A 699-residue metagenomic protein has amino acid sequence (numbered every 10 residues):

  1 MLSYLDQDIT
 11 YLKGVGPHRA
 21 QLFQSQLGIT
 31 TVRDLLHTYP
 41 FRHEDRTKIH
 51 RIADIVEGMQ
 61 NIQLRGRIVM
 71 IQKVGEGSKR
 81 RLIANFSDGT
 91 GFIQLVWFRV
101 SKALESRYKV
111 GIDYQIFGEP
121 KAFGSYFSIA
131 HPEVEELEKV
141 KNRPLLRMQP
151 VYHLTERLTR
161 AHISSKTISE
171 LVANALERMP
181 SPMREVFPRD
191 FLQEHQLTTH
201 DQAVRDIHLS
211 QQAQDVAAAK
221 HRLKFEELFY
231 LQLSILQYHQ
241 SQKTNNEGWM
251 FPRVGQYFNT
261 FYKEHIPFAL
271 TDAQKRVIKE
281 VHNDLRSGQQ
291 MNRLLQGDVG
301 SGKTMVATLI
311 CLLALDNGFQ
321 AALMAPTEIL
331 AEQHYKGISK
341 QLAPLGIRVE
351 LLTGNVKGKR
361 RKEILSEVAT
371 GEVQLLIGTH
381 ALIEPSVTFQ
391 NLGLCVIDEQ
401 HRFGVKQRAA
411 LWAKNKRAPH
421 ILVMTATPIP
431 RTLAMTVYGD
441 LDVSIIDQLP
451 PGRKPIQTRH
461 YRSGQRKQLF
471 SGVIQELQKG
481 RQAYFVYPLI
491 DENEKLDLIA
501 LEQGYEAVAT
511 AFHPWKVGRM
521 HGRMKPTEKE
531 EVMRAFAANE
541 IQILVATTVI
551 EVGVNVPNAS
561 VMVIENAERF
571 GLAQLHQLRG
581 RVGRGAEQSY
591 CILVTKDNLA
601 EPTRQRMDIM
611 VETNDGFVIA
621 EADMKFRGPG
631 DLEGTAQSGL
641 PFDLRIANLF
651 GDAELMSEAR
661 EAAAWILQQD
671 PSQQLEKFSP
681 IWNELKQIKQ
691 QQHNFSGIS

Functional and structural regions predicted by a protein language model:
M1-K13, S25, L231, S241: Long, highly charged, low-complexity intrinsically disordered interaction regions that mediate electrostatic DNA/RNA
T38-V69: OB-fold nucleic-acid-binding modules
R67, E119-P120, S234, A567 (+1 more regions): Short, surface-exposed secondary-structure boundary micro-motifs
V74-H265, Q669: Upstream accessory/linker segments immediately N-terminal to the RecA-like ATPase cores of bacterial MutS and a subset
S128-A130, L137-V140, L394, A410-W412 (+9 more regions): N-terminal cationic and glycine-rich segments that engage phosphates or anionic surfaces
R276-K279, S287-D608, S699: Inter-lobe coupling/hinge segments of SF2-like helicase ATPases
P514, M533-I543, I550-P557, M562-E565 (+4 more regions): Accessory helical-bundle/CTD segments and flexible terminal tails appended to RecA-like ATPase motors
